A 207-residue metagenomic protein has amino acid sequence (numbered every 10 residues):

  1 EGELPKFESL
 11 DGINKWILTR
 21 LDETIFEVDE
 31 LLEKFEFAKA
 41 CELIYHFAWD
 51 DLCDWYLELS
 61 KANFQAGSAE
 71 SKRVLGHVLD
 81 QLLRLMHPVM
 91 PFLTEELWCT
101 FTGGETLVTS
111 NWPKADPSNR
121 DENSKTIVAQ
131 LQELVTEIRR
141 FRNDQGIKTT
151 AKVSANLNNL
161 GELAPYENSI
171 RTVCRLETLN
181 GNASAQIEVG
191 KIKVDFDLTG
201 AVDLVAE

Functional and structural regions predicted by a protein language model:
E1-E207: Feature 926 captures the class I aminoacyl-tRNA synthetase adenylation module centered on the KMSKS loop
